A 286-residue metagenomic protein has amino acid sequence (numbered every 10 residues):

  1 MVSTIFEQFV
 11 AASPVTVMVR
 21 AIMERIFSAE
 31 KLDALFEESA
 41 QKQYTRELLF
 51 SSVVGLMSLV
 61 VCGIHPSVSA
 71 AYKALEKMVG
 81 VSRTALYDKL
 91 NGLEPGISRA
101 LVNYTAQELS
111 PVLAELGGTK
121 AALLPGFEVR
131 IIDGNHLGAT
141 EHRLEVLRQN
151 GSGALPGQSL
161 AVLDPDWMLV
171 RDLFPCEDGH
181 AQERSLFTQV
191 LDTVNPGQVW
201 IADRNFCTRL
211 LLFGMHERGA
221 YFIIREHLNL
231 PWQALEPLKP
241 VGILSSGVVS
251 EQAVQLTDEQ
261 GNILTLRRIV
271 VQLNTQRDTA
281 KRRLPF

Functional and structural regions predicted by a protein language model:
M1-V68, L75-L93, L101-V112, A121-E128 (+2 more regions): Single, function-defining residue in the core of a domain
G118: Hydrophobic, well-structured mid-protein blocks that either form specific transmembrane helices
